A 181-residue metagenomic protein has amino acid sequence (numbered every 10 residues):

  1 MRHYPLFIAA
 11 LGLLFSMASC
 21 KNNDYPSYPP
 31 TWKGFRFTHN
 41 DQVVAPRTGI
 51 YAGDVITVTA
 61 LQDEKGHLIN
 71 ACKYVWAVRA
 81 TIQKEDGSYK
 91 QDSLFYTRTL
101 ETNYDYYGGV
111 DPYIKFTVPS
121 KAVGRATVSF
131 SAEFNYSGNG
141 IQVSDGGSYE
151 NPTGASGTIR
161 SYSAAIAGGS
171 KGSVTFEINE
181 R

Functional and structural regions predicted by a protein language model:
M1-C20: Sec-dependent bacterial lipoprotein signal peptides
S16-Q42: Bacterial Sec-dependent N-terminal signal peptides
D41-I50: Short beta-strand segments of immunoglobulin-like
I56-G66: Aromatic/hydrophobic beta-strand junction motif of beta-rich domains
N103-K115: Aromatic sugar-binding surface patches on proteins that engage polysaccharides or sugar-phosphate polymers
P112-K121, A132: Short, hydrophobic beta-strand segments
N139-R181: Short beta-strand elements
